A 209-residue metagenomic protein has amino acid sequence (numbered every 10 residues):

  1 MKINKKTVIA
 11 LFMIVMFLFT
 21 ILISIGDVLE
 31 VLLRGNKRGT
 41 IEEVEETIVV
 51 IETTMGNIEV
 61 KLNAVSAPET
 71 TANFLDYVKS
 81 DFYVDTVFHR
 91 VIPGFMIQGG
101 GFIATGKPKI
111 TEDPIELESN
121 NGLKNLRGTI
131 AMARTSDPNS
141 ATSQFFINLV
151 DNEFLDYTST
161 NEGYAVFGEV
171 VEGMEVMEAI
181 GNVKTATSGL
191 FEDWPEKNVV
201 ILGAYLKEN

Functional and structural regions predicted by a protein language model:
M1-N209: Cyclophilin-like peptidyl-prolyl cis-trans isomerases
